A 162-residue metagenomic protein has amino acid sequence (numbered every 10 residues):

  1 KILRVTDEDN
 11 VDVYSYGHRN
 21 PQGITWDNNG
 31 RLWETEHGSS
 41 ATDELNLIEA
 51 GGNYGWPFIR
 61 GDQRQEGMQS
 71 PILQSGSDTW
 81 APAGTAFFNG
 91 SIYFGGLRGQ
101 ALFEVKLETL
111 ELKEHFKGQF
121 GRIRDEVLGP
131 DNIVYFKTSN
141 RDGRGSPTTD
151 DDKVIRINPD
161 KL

Functional and structural regions predicted by a protein language model:
K1-G121, D131-Y135, G143-L162: Beta-propeller domain segments
R124-E126: Short, surface-exposed beta-strand/loop micro-motifs that present aromatic residues
T138: Short loop/turn segments at strand-loop or loop-helix junctions that form parts of catalytic or ligand-binding pockets
